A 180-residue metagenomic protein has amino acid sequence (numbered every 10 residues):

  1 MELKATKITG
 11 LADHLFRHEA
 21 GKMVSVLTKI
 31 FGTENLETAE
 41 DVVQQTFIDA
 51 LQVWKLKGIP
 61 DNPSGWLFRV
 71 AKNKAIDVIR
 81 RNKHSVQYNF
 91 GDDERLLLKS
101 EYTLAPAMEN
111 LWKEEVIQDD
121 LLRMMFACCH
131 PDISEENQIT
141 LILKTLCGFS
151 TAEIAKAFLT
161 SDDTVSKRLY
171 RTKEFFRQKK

Functional and structural regions predicted by a protein language model:
L3-H14, V24-V43, V53-D61, D162: Short, charged helix-capping/linker segments at alpha-helix termini
E19, R168: Residues within the DNA-recognition helix of helix-turn-helix
D41-I48, D61-N73: Structural recognition of an alpha-helix C-terminal capping motif at a helix-to-coil junction
T46, L141, I154-A155, V165: Hydrophobic positions on the alpha-helical face of helix-turn-helix-like DNA-binding modules
K72-F90: Arg/Lys-rich amphipathic alpha helix in sigma70-family domain 2
V86-Q118, L122, C129: Internal acidic/polar
D132-F149: Short amphipathic alpha helix immediately N-terminal
C147-T164: Helix-turn-helix DNA-binding module
